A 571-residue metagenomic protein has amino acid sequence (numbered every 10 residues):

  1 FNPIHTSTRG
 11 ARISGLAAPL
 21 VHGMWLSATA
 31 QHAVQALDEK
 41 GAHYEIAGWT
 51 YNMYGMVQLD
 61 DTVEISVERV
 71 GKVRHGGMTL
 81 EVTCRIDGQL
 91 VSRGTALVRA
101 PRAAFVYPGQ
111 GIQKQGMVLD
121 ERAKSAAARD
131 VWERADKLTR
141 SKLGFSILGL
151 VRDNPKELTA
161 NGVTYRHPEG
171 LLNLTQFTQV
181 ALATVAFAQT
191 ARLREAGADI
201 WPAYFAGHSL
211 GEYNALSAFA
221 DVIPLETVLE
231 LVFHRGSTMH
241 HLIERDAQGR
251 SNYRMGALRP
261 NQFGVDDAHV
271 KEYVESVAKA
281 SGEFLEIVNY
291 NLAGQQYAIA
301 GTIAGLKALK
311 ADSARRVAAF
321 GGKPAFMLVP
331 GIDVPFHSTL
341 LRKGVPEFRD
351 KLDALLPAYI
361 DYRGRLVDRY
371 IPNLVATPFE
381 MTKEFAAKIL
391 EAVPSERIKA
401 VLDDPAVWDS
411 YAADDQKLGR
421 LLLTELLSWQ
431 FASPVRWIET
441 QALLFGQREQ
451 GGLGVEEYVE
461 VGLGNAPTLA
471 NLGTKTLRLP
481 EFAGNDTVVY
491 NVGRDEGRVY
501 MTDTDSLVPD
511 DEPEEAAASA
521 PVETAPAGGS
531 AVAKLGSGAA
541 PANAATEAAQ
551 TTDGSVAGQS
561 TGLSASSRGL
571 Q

Functional and structural regions predicted by a protein language model:
F1-T8, G88-P101: Segments adjacent to and within acyl-thioester-processing domains across lipid and secondary-metabolism enzymes
F1-V21: Catalytic strand-loop segment that frames the active site of acyl-thioester-processing enzymes
L20-L26, Q110, H337: Conserved phosphate/anionic-ligand binding catalytic regions in large, soluble enzymes, centered on
A42-G88: Hydrophobic beta-sheet segments that form the core/acyl-binding groove of ACP/CoA-dependent acyl-chain-processing
R99-K271, G454-V499, L507-P509, G569: FabD-like malonyl-/acyl-CoA
K114-G116, T178, L182-F205, R259 (+4 more regions): Flexible, low-complexity segments
S125-Q176, Y359-R420, N491-G493: A conserved beta-strand->alpha-helix junction
A218-L402, D414-D415: Alpha/beta catalytic cores of group-transfer enzymes, especially the acyltransferase/condensing modules of polyketide
